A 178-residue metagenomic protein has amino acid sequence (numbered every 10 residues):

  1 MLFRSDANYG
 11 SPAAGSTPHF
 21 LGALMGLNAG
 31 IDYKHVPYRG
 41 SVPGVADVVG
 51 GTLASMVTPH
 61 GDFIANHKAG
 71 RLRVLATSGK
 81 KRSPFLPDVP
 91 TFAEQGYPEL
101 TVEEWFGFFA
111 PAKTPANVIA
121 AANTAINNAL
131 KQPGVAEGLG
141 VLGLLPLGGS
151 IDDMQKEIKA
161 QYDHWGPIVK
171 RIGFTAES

Functional and structural regions predicted by a protein language model:
M1-S178: Conserved, function-defining micro-sites of small-solute handling proteins
